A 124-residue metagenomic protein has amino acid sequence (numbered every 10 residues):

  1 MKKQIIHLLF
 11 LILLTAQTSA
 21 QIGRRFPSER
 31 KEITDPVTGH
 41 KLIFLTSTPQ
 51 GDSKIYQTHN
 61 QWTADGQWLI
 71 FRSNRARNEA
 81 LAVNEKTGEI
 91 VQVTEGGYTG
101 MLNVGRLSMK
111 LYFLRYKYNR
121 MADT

Functional and structural regions predicted by a protein language model:
M1-I22: Bacterial Sec-dependent N-terminal signal peptides
Q21-I43: Blade/loop signatures of beta-propeller domains
P36-H40, I55, W62-A64: Short, surface-exposed loop/turn motifs at beta-strand boundaries within globular domains
H40, Q67, G88-E89: Residue-level signal for well-ordered, solvent-exposed loop/turn and beta-edge residues enriched in charged/polar side
I43-G51, E89-T94: A short beta-strand motif characteristic of beta-propeller blades
Y56-H59, A76-D123: Blade-loop segments of beta-propeller domains
G66-L69, K110-Y112: Hydrophobic beta-strand positions that form the internal "hydrophobic ladder" of WD40/Gbeta-like beta-propeller blades
